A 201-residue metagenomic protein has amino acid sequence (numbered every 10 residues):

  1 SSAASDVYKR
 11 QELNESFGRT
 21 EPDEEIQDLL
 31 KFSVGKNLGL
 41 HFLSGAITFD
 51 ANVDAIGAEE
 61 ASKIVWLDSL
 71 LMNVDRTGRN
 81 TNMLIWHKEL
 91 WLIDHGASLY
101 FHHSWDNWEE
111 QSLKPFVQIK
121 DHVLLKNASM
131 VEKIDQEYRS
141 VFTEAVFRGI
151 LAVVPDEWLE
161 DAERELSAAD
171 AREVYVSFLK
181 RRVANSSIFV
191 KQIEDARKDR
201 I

Functional and structural regions predicted by a protein language model:
S2-Y8: Short, small-residue-biased leader/transition segments that mark boundaries at the very start of proteins
A4, K36-L38, E89, Y175: A generic secondary-structure signal marking the coil-to-beta-strand transition
V7, L38-G39, N82, F178: Generic structural signal for residues positioned in beta-strands
Q11-L70, E157, E165, N185 (+1 more regions): ATP-dependent phospho-/nucleotidyl transfer catalytic cores
K31-G35, G78, R172: A generic structural signal for short, non-catalytic loop/turn and secondary-structure boundary residues
F42-S104: Conserved kinase catalytic-core segment
W86-I201: C-terminal catalytic region of ATP-dependent kinase domains
